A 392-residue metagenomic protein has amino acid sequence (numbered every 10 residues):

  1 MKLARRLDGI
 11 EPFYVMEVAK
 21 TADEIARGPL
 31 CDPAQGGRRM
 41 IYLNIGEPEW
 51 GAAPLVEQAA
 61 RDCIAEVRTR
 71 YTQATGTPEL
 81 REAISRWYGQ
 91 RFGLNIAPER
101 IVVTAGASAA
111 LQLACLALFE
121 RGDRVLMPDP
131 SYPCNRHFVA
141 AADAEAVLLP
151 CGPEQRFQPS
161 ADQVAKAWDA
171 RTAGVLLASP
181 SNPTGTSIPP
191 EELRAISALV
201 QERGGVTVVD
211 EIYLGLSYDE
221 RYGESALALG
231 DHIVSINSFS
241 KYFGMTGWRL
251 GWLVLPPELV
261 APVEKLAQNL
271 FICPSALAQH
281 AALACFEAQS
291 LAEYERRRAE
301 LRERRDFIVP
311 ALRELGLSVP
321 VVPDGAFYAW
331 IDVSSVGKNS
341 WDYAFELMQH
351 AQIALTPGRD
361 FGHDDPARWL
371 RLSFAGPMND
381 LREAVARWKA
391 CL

Functional and structural regions predicted by a protein language model:
D8-G106, L113, C285-A288, L392: N-terminal small-domain helix-loop-helix segment of the aminotransferase-like
I25, A142, E202-R203, L315 (+1 more regions): Helix C-cap/helix->beta junction micro-motif
R86, Q90, A165, N339 (+2 more regions): PLP-dependent enzyme catalytic core of the Aspartate aminotransferase-like
A117-V139: Conserved PLP-anchoring active-site segment centered on the Schiff-base-forming lysine
D123, A144, E202-V206, D231: A short helix->loop->beta-strand "cap" motif at the edges of active sites that frequently abuts
G152-R221: Active-site phosphate-binding strand-loop segment of PLP-dependent enzymes
L229-A299, V309-A311, L315, C391-L392: Conserved core segment of the aminotransferase class I/II
L283, A299-V309, P320-V333: Conserved glycine-rich beta-strand-loop-beta hairpin in the small C-terminal domain of fold type I
